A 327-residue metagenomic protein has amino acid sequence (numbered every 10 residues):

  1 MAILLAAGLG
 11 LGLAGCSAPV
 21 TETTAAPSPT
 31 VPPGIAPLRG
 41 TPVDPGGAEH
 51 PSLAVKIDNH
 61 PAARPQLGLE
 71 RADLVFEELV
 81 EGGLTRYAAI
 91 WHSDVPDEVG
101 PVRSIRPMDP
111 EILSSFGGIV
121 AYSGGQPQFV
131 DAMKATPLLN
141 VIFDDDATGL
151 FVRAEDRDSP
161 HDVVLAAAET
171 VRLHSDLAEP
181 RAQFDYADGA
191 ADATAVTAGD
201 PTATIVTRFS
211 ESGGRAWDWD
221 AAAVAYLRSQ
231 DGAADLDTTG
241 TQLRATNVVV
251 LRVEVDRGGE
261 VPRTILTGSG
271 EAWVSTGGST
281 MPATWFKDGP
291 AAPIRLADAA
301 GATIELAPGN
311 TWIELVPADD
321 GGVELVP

Functional and structural regions predicted by a protein language model:
M1-L4: Bacterial N-terminal signal peptides that target proteins for export
G12-G15: C-terminal motif of bacterial Sec signal peptides marking the signal peptidase cleavage site
S17-V20: Bacterial signal peptide processing site
T24-P32: Ser/Thr-rich, Proline-interspersed low-complexity disordered segments
P32-A72, E81-I90, V95-P327: A surface/extracellular/periplasmic glyco- and lipid-processing/surface-interacting theme
E78: Change "in soluble alpha/beta enzymes" to "in soluble alpha/beta proteins
